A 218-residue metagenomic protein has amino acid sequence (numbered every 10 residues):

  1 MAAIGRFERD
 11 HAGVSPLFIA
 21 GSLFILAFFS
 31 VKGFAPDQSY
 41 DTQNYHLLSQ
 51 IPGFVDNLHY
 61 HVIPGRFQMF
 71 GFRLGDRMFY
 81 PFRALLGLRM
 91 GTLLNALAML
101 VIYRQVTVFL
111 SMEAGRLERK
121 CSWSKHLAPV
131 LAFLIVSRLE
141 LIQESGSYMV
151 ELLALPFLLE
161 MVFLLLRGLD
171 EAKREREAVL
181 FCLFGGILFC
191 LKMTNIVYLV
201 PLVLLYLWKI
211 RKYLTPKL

Functional and structural regions predicted by a protein language model:
M1-F29: Start-transfer (signal-anchor) and selected internal transmembrane alpha helices of multi-pass inner/ER membrane
R9, Y198-L218: Perimembrane helix-loop-helix junctions
F34-S49, V55-M78, L85, R89-M90: Extracytoplasmic catalytic/substrate-binding loops of multi-pass membrane glycan-assembly enzymes
M90-R119, E160: Transmembrane-helix motifs of polytopic, lipid-linked glycan transferases
A128-S137, F163, G185-F189, V203: Short helix- or helix-capping micro-motifs that position conserved polar/aromatic residues at function-defining sites
E140-L153: Short acidic/glycine- and proline-prone juxtamembrane loop motifs at membrane-interface regions of multi-pass membrane
L153, L158-A178: Membrane-interface transmembrane helices that cradle and orient dolichyl/undecaprenyl
E177-M193, L199-V203: Membrane-interface alpha helices of multi-pass inner-membrane proteins
